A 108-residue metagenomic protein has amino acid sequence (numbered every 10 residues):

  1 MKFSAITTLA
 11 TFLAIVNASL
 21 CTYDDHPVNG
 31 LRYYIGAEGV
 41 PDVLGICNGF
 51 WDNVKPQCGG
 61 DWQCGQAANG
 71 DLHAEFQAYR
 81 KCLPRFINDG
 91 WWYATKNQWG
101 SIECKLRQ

Functional and structural regions predicted by a protein language model:
M1-L20: Fungal secretory targeting signals
T11-A14, V40, W51, Q57 (+2 more regions): Residue-level signal for mature regions of secreted extracellular proteins and peptides
I15, D25-H26, H73-Q77: A general secondary-structure boundary signal
S19-P56: Short, surface-exposed binding/anchoring microloops in extracellular/periplasmic proteins
L20, C47-N48, G59, N88-D89 (+1 more regions): Intrinsically disordered regions, especially transient/low-confidence alpha-helical propensity segments and coil-helix
G49-G70: Acidic, aromatic-enriched beta-alpha/helix-loop junctions
Q63-R107: Extracytosolic low-complexity repeat regions of secreted or lipid-anchored proteins
